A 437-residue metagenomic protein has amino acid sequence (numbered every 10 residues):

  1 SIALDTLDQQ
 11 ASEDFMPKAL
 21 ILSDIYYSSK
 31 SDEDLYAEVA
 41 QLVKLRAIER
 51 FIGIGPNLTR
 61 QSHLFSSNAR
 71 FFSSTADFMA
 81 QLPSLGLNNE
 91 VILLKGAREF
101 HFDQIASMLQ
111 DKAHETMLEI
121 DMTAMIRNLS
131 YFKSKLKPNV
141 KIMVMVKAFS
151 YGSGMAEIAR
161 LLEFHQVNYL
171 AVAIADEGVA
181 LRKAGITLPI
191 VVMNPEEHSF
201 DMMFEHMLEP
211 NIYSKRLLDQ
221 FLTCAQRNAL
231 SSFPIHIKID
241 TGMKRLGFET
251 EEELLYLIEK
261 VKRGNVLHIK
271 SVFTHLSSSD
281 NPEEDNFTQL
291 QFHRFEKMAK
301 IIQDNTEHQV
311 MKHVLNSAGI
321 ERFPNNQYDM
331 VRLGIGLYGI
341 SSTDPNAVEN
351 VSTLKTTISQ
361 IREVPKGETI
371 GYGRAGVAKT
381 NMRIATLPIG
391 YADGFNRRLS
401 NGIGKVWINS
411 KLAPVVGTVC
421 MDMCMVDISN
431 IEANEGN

Functional and structural regions predicted by a protein language model:
S1-R127, S134, A175: ATP-dependent carboxylate-amine ligase
D8, E119-D121, I126-N128, S134 (+7 more regions): Active-site anion/phosphate-binding pocket segments in diverse small-molecule metabolic enzymes
I21-S23, L93-K95, M145, H236-D240 (+4 more regions): Short beta-strand segments
S29, Q61, H101-D103, A180 (+4 more regions): Glycine/Thr-rich phosphate-binding loops of Rossmann-like dinucleotide-binding domains
L58-L64, T274-E283, H313-P324, P345: Flexible glycine/acidic-rich beta-alpha junction loops that bind and position SAM and/or redox cofactors in anaerobic
F65-S74, T187-L188, M207-P210, Y328-V331 (+1 more regions): Active-site regions of enzymes building and remodeling cell-envelope glycoconjugates
M117-E119, I126, V140-M311: Active-site-proximal beta-alpha core segment in soluble small-molecule metabolic enzymes
